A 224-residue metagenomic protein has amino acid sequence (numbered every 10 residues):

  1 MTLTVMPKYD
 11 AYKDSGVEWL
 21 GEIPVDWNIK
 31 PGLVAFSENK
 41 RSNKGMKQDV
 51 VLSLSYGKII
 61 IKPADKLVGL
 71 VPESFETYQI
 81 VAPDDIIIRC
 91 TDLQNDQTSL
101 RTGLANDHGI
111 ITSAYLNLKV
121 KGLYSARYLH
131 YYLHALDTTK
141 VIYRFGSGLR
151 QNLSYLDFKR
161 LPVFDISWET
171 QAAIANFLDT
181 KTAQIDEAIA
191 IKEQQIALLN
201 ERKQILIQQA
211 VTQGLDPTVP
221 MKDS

Functional and structural regions predicted by a protein language model:
M1-I23, A183-S224: Short amphipathic coiled-coil heptad-repeat segments
A11-N43, R160, W168, A172 (+1 more regions): Non-catalytic DNA-recognition/assembly elements of restriction-modification systems
S15-E18, S113-L116, L156-R160, A183: Positions in alpha-helical segments
S15-G16, K30-D49, S53-I86: Sequence-specific dsDNA recognition surfaces
P24-G32, L129, K159-N200: Amphipathic alpha-helical segments
Q79, P83-T138, R144, S154: A short beta-sheet element
